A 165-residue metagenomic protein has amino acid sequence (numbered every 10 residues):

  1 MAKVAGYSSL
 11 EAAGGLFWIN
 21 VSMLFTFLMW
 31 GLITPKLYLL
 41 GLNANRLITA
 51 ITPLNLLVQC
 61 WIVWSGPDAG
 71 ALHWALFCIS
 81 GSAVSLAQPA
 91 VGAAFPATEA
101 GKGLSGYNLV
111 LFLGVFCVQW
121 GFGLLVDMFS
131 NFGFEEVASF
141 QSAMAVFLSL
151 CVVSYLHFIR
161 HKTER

Functional and structural regions predicted by a protein language model:
M1-A12, D127: Short amphipathic helix-loop junctions that connect adjacent transmembrane helices in Major Facilitator Superfamily/SLC
F27-L42, V126: Helix-to-loop junctions at the C-terminal end of transmembrane segments in multipass secondary transporters
A44-C60: Structural signature of the two symmetry-related core transmembrane helices
I62-V63, A143-R165: Multi-pass alpha-helical transporter architecture, strongest for 12-TM Major Facilitator/SLC carriers used
A69-L86: Hydrophobic core of transmembrane alpha-helices in multi-pass small-molecule transporters, especially MFS/SLC-type
S82-P96: Intracellular juxtamembrane helix-capping segments at the cytosolic ends of symmetry-related transmembrane helices
P96-N131: A late C-terminal transmembrane helix in Major Facilitator Superfamily
L124-S149: A membrane-interface helix-boundary motif in multi-pass transporters
